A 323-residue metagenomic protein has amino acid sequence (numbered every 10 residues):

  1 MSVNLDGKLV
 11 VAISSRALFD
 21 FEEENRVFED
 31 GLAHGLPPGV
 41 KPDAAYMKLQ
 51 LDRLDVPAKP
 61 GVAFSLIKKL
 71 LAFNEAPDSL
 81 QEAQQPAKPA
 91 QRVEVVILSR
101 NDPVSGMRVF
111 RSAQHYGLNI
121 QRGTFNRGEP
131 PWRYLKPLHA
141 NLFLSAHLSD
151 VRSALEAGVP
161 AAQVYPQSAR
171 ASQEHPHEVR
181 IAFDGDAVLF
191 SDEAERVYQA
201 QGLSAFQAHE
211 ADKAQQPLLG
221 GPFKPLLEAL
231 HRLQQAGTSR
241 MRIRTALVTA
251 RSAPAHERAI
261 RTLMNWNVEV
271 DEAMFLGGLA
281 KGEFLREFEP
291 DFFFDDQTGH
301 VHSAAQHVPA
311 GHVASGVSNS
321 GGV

Functional and structural regions predicted by a protein language model:
S2-E129, H175, D184-F275: Alpha-helical substrate-recognition element adjacent to the catalytic core
S2-L9, F19, L148-I181, G185-D212 (+5 more regions): Asp-based, Mg2+/Mn2+-dependent phosphohydrolase catalytic module
S15, S99, S145, T249 (+2 more regions): Short beta-strand/turn micro-motifs composed of small residues that flank or help shape donor/cofactor-binding pockets
Y116-N119, L138-H139, A157-G158, W266-E269 (+2 more regions): Short, structured coil segments at secondary-structure junctions
Q121, N141, V179, D271 (+1 more regions): Conserved acidic residues
R122-R127, S145, A162-V164, A273-G277 (+2 more regions): Short acidic-hydrophobic, aromatic-tinged amphipathic segments that line or gate anion-handling sites
W132-R133, G282: Short hydrophobic/charged patches on amphipathic alpha-helices used for structural packing and interfaces
